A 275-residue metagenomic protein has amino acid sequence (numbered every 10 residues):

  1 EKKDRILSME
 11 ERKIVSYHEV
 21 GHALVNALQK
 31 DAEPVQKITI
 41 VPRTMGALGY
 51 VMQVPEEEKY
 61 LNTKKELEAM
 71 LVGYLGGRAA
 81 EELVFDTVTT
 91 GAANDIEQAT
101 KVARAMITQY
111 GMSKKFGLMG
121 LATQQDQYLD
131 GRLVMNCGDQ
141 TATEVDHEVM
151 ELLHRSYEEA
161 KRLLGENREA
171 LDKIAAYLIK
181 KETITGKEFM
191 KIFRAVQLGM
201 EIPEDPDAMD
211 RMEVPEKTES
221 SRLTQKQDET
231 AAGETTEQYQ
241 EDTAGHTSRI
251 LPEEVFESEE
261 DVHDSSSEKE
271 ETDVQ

Functional and structural regions predicted by a protein language model:
K3-I14: Short pre-active-site segment immediately N-terminal to the catalytic Zn-binding motif
R12-Y17, A23-Q275: Soluble catalytic regions of large protease machineries
